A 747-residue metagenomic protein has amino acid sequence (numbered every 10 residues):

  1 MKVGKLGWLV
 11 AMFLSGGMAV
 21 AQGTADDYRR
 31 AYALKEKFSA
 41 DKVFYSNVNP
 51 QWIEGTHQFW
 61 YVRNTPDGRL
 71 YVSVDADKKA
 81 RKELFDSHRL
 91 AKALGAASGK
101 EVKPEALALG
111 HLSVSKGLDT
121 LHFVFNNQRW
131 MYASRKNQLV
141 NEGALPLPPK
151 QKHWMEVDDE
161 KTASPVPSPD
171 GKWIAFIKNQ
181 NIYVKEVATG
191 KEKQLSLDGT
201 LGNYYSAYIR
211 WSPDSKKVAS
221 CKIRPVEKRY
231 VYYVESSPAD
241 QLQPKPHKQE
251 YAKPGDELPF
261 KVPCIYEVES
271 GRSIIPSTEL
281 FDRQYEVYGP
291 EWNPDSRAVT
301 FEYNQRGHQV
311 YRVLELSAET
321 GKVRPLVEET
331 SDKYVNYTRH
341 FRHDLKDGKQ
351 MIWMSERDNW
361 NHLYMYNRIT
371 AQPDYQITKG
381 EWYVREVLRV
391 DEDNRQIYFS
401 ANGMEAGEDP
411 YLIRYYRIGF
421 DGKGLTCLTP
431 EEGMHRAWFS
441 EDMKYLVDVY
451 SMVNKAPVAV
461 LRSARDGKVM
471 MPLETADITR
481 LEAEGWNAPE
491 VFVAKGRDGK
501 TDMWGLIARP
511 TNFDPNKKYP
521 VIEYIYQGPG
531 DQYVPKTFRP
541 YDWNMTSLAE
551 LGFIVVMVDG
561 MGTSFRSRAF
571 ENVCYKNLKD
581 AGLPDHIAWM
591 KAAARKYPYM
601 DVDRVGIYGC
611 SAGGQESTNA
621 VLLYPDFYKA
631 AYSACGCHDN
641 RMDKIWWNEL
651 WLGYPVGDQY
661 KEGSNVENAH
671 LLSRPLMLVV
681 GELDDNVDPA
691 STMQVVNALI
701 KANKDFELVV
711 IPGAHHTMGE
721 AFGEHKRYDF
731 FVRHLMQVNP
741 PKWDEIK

Functional and structural regions predicted by a protein language model:
M1-D26: Bacterial Sec-dependent N-terminal signal peptides
G4, T24-D27, D86, D580 (+1 more regions): A diffuse structural propensity rather than consistent per-protein peaks
A21-P457, L461-R462, M736-P741, K747: Beta-propeller folds
P50, G289, S296, E302 (+1 more regions): Serine-hydrolase catalytic core recognition
